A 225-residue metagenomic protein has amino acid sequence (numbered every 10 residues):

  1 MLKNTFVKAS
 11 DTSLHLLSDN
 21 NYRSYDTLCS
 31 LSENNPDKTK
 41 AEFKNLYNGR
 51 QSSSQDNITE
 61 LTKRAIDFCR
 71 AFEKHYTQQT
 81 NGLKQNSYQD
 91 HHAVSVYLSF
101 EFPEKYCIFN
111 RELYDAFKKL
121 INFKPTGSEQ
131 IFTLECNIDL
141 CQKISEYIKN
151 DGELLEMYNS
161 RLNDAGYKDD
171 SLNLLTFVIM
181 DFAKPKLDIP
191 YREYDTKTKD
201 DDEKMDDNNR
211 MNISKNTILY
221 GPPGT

Functional and structural regions predicted by a protein language model:
M1-S87, P103-T198: An N-terminal alpha-helical hairpin/helix-loop-helix interaction module that forms a charged, gly/pro-flexible surface
A93-E101, D115: Contiguous, well-ordered alpha-helical segments that form the cores/surfaces of helical PPI scaffolds
E101-E104, I218: Residue-level signal for short amphipathic helical patches enriched in basic/charged and nearby hydrophobic residues
T196-I218: Pre-Walker A adenine-sensing motif
P222-P223: P-loop (Walker A) phosphate-binding loop of NTP-binding proteins
